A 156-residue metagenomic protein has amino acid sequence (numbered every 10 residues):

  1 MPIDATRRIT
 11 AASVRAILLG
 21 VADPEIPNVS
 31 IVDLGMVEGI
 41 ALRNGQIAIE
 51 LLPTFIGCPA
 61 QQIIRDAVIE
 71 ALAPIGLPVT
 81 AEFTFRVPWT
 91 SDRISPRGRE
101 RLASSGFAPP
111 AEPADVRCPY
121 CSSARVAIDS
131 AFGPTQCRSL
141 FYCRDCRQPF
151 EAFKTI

Functional and structural regions predicted by a protein language model:
M1-I156: Domain-level signature for proteins that mediate thiol-based redox and metal-cofactor handling
